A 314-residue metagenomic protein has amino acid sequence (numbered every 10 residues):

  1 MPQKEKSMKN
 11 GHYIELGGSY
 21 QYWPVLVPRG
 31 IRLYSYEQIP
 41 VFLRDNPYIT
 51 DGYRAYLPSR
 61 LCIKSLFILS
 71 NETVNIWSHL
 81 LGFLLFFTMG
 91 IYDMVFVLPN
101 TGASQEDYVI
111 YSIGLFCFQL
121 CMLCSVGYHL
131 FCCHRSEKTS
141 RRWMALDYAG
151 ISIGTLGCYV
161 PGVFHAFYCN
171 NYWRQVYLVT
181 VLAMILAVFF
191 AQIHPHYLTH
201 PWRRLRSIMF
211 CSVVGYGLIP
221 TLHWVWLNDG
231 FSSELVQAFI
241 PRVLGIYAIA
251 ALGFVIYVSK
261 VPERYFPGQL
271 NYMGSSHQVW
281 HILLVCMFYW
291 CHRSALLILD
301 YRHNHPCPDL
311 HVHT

Functional and structural regions predicted by a protein language model:
M1-T314: Multi-pass alpha-helical transmembrane bundles in non-GPCR membrane proteins that perform intramembrane catalysis
